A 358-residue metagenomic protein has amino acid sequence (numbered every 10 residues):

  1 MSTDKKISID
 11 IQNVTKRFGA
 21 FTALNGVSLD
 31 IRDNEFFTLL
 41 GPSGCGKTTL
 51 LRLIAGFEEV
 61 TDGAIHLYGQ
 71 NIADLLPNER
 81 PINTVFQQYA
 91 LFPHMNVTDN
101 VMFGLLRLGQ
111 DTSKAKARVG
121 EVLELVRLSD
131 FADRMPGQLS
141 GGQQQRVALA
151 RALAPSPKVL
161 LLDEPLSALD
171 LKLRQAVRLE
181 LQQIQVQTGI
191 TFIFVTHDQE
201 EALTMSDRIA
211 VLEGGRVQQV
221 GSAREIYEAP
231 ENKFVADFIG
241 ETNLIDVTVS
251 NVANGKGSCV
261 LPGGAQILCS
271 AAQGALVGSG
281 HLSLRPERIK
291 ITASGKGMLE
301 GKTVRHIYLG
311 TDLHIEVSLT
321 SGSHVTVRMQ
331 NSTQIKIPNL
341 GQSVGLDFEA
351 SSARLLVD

Functional and structural regions predicted by a protein language model:
V27-T38, F92: Pre-Walker A (P-loop) beta-loop-beta motif of ABC nucleotide-binding domains
F36, L75-F234: ABC ATPase nucleotide-binding domains
L40-P42: The feature captures the beta-strand-to-loop junction immediately N-terminal to the Walker
A55: Helix-to-loop junction immediately C-terminal to a conserved catalytic motif
G63-N71: Conserved ABC transporter NBD signature motif
T242, V252-D358: Non-catalytic connector elements of ABC transporters
